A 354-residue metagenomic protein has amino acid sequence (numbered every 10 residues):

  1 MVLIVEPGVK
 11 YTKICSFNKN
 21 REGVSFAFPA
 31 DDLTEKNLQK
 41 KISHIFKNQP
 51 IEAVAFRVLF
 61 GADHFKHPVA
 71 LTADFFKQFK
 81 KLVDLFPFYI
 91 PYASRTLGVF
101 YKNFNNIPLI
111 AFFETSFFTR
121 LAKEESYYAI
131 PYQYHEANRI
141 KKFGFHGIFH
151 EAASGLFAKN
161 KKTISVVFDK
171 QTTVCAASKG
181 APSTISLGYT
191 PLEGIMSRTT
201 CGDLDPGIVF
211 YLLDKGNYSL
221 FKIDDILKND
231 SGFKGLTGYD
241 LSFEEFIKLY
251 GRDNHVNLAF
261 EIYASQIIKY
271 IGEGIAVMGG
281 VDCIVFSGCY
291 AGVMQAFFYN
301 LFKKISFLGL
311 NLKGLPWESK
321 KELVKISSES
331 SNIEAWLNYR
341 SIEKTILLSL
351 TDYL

Functional and structural regions predicted by a protein language model:
M1-A30, K162-S183: Gly/Thr-rich phosphate-binding beta-strand-loop-beta motif of the actin/hexokinase/Hsp70
E22, P29-E52, L82, T96: Conserved active-site "lid/cap" helical segment
K40-A53, F157-K159, I271-D282: Phosphate/pyrophosphate-binding loops at sites that engage ATP/ADP/AMP, CoA/4′-phosphopantetheine, polyphosphate
F46-A93, I107-I110, S116-Y127: Short beta-strand-loop/turn "lid" adjacent to the catalytic site in phosphate-handling enzymes
R120-D214: Glycine-rich phosphate-binding loop of actin/hexokinase-like ATP-binding domains
D225, N229-M278: Adenine-nucleotide phosphate-binding core of ATP-dependent small-molecule kinases
D282-I305: Glycine-rich phosphate-binding loops at beta-strand->alpha-helix junctions
N311-L354: Glycine-rich phosphate-binding/hydrolytic loop that grips phosphoryl groups
